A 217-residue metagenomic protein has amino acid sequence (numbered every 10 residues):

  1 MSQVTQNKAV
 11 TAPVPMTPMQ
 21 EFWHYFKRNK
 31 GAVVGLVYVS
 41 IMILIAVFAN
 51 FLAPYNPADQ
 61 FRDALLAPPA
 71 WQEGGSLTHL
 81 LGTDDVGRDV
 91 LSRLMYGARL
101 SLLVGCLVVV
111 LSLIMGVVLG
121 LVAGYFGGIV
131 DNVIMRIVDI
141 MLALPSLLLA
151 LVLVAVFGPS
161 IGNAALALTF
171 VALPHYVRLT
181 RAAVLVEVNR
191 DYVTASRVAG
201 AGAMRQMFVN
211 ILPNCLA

Functional and structural regions predicted by a protein language model:
M1-V117, L121-V122, I129, L147: Gly/Trp-centered helix-boundary motif
T83-A217: Alpha-helical transmembrane segments of integral membrane proteins, especially multi-pass inner/plasma-membrane
